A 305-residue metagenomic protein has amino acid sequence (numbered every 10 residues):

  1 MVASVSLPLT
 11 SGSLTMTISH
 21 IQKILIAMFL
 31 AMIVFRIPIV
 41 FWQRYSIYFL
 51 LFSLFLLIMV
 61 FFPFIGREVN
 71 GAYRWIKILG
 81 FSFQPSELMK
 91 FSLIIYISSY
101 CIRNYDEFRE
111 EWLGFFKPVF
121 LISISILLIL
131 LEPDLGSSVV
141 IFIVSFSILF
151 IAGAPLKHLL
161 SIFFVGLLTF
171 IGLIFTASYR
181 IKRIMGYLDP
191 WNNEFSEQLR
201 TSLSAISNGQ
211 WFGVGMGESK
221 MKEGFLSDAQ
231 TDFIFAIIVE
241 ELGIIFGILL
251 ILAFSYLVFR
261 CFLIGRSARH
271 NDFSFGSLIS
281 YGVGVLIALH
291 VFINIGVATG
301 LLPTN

Functional and structural regions predicted by a protein language model:
M1-E132, S196, G296-N305: Membrane-helix boundary/helix-loop-helix interface segments in multi-pass membrane proteins
T10, L14, I37, F41-R44 (+2 more regions): Juxtamembrane loop-transmembrane helix junctions in multi-pass integral membrane proteins, especially the extracellular
L25-F29, I47-L54, W112-I129, L135-F175 (+1 more regions): Hydrophobic alpha-helical segments of polytopic membrane proteins
A27, A31, F35, I94 (+5 more regions): Alpha-helical transmembrane segments of polytopic integral membrane proteins, especially the permease/helical cores
S53-L57, I122-I126, F170, I174 (+4 more regions): Hydrophobic alpha-helical transmembrane segments in multi-pass membrane proteins
R67-W75, H158-L249, S274-G276: Hydrophobic, glycine- and aromatic-enriched re-entrant/interface helices and adjoining loop segments
Y73, L135-V139, N271-I279, V283 (+1 more regions): Interfacial helix-loop-helix junctions of multi-pass membrane proteins
I245-L289: Hydrophobic transmembrane alpha-helices and their immediate junctions
